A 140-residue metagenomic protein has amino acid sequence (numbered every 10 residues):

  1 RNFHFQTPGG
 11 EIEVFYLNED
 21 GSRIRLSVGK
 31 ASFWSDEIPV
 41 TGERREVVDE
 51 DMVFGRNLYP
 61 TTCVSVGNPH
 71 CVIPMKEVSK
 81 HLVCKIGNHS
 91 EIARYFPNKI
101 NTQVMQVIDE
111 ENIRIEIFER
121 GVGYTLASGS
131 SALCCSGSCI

Functional and structural regions predicted by a protein language model:
R1-A127, S136-I140: Active-site proximal loop and beta-alpha junction motif in alpha/beta enzyme cores
S130-A132: Helical hairpin unit composed of two closely spaced alpha helices linked by a short loop
